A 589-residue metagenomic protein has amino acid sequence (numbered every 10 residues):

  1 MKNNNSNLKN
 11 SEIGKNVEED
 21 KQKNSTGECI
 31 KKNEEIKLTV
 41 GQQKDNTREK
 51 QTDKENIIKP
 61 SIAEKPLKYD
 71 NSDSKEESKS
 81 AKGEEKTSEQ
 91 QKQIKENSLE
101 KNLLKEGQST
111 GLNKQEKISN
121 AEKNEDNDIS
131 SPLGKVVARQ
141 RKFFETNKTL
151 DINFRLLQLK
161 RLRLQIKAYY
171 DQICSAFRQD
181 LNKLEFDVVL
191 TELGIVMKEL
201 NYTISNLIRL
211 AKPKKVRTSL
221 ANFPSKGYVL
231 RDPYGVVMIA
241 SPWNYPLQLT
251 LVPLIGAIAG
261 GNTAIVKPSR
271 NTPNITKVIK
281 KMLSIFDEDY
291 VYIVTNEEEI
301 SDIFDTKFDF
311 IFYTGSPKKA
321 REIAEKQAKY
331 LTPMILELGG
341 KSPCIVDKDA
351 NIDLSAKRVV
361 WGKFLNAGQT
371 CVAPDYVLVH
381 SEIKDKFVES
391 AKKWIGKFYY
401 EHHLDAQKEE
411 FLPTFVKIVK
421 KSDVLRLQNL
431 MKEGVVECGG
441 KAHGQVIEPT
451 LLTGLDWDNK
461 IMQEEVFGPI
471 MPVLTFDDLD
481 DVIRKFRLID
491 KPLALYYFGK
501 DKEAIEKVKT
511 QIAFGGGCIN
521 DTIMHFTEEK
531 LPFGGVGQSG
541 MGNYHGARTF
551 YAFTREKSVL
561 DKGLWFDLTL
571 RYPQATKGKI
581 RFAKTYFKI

Functional and structural regions predicted by a protein language model:
N3-E125: Long, intrinsically disordered, low-complexity tracts enriched in Ser/Thr with interspersed Pro and often acidic
K68, K114-N127, L150-F154, H443-I589: Conserved C-terminal structural/oligomerization subdomain of aldehyde/semialdehyde dehydrogenase
K92, G111-Y228: N-terminal Rossmann-like NAD(P)+-binding subdomain of aldehyde/semialdehyde dehydrogenases
K142-K148, I239, C344-V346, Y376-V379 (+4 more regions): Short, well-ordered beta-strand elements within core beta-sheets of diverse protein domains
K148, R163-I166, Y170, L181 (+13 more regions): Structural signal for hydrophobic packing residues in well-ordered secondary-structure cores of soluble enzyme domains
R155, L200, G261, V291 (+7 more regions): Residue-level signal for inorganic ion chemistry
S219-L354: Rossmann-like NAD(P) dinucleotide-binding subdomain of oxidoreductase/dehydrogenase enzymes
I285-F286, K319-W457, I519, F587-K588: ALDH superfamily catalytic-core signature
